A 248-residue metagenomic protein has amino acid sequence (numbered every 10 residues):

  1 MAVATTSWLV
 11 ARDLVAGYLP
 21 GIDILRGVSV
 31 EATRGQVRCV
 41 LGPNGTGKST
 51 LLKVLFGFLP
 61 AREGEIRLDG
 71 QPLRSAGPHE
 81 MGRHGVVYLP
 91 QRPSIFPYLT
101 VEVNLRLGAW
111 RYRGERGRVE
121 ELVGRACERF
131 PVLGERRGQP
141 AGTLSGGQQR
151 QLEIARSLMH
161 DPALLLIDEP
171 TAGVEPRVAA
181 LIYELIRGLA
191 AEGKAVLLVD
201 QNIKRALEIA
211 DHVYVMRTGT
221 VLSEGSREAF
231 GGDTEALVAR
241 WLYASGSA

Functional and structural regions predicted by a protein language model:
A2, V86, E128, V215-E224 (+1 more regions): C-terminal boundary and immediately downstream tail of ABC-type ATPase nucleotide-binding domains
A2-A11, V15-G27, R34, G77-P78: A short, flexible loop at the N-terminus of ABC-type nucleotide-binding domains that lies
L19-P20, V101-E121, R129-P131, G225 (+1 more regions): ABC-type ATPase nucleotide-binding domains, specifically the catalytic core motifs of the NBD
L41-P43: The feature captures the beta-strand-to-loop junction immediately N-terminal to the Walker
F56: Helix-to-loop junction immediately C-terminal to a conserved catalytic motif
P60, P72-R92, R116-E120, E135-G138 (+1 more regions): ABC ATPase NBD coupling module
P140-L144: Conserved ABC ATPase signature
S157-L158: ABC ATPase C-loop
